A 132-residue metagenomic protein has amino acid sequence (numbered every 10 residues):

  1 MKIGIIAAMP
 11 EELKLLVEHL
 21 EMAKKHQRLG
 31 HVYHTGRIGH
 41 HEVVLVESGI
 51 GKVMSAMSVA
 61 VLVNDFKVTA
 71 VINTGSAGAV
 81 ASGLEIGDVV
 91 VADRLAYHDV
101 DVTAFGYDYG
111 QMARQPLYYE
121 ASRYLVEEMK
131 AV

Functional and structural regions predicted by a protein language model:
M1-F66, Y97: N-terminal short beta-loop-beta anion/metal-coordinating cradle
E12-K14, G78-A81: Short, active-site-adjacent cap segments at secondary-structure transitions
V68-I72: Proline-aspartate-enriched helix->loop->beta-strand connector
V80-V132: Mid-sequence, gly/pro-rich, charge-dense loop/helix-turn segments that line enzyme active sites
